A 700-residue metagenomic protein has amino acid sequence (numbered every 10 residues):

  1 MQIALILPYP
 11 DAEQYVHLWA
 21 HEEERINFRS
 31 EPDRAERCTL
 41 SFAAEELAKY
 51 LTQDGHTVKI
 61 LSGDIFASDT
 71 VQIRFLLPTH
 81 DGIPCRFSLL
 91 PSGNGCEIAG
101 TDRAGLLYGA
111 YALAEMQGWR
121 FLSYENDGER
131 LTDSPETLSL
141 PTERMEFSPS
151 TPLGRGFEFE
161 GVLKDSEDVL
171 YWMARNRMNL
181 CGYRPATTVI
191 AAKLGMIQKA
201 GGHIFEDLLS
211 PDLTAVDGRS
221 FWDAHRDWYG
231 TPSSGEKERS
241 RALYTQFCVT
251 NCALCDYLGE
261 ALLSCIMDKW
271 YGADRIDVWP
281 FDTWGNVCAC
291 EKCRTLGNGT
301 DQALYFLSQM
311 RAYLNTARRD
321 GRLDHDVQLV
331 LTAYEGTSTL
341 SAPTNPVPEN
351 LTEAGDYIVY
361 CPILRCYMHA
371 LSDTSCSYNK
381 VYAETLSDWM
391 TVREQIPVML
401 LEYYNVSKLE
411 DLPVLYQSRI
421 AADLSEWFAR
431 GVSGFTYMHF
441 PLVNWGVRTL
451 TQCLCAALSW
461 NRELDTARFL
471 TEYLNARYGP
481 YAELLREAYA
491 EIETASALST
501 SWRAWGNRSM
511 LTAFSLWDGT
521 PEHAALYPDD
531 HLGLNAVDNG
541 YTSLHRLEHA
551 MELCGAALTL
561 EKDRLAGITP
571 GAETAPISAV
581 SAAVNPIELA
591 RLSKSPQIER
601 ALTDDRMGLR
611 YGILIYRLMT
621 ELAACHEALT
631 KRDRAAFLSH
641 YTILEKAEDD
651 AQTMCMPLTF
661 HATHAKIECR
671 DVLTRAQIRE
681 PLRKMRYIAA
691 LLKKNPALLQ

Functional and structural regions predicted by a protein language model:
Q2, P8, R34-R37, S41 (+3 more regions): Substrate-binding groove of N-acetylhexosamine-processing glycoside hydrolases
Q2, P8-P10, R34-E36, A43-E46 (+7 more regions): Feature activates predominantly on carbohydrate-active enzymes
D11-Q53: Short, charged N-terminal beta->alpha structural module
E13-H17, L208-P211, G285-A289, C366-H369 (+1 more regions): Short acidic/His/Gly/Ser-rich catalytic and metal-binding motifs that mark active-site loops of diverse hydrolases
G55-T57, Q72, R275, D326-V330: Residues at or immediately flanking beta-strands
H56-P78, Y183-T188: Short acidic low-complexity segments
I60-S62, A200, L331, L400: A structural preference for short, hydrophobic beta-strand core positions in alpha/beta folds
L76-P78, W279-F281, T332-Y334: Short loop/turn motifs enriched for small/polar and acidic residues
